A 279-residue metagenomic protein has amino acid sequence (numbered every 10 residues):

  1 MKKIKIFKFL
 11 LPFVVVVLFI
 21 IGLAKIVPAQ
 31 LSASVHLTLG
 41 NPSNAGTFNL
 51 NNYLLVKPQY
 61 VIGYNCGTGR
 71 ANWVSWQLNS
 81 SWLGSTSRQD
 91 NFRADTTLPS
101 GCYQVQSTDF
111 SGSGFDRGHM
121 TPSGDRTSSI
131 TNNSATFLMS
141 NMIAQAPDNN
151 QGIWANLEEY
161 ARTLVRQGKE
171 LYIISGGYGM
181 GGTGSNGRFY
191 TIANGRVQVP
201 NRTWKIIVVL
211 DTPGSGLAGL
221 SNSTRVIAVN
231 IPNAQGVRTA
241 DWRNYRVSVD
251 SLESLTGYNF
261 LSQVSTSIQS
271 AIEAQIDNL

Functional and structural regions predicted by a protein language model:
K2-L279: Domain-level detector for secreted/extracellular nuclease and nuclease-toxin modules, and for the ENPP-like C-terminal
